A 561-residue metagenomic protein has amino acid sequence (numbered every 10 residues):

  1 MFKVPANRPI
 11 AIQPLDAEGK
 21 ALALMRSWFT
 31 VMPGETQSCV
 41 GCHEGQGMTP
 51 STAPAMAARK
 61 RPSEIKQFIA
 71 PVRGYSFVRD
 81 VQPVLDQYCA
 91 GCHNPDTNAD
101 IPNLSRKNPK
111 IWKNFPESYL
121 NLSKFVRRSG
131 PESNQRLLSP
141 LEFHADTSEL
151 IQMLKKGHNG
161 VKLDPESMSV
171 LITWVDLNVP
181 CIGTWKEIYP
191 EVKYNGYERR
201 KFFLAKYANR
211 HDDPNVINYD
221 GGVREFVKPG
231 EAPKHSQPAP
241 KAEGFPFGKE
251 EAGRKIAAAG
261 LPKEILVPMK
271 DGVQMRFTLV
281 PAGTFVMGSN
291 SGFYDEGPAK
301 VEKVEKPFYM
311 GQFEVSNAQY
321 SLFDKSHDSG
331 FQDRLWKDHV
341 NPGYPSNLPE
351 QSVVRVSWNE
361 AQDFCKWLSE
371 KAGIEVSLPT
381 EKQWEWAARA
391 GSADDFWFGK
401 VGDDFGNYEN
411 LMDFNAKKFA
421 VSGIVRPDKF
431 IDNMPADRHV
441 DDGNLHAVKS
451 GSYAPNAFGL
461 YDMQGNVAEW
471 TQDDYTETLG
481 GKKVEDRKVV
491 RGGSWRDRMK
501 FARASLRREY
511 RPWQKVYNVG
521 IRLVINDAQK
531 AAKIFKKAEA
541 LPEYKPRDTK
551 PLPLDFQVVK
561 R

Functional and structural regions predicted by a protein language model:
F2-V4: Exposed aromatic-hydrophobic patches
N7-P9, Q13-P262, D527, R561: Aromatic- and Gly/Pro-enriched helix-to-coil junctions and flexible linker segments
L120-N121, P140, G160-L163, I265-P268 (+2 more regions): Short, polar loop/linker segments at the starts of domains and inter-domain junctions
L266-R334, V356-N359, G465, D527 (+1 more regions): A short glycine-rich, aromatic-capped structural motif
V286, N290-S291, D338-A504: Functional-site microenvironments in short loops/helix caps that host divalent-cation chemistry
V315, D328, G391-S392, D473-Y475 (+1 more regions): Acidic glycine-/aspartate-rich tracts in secreted/extracellular proteins
Y517-A531: Short, structured beta-strand segments at or near domain termini in extracellular proteins/domains
E539-R561: Short, cationic low-complexity segments
